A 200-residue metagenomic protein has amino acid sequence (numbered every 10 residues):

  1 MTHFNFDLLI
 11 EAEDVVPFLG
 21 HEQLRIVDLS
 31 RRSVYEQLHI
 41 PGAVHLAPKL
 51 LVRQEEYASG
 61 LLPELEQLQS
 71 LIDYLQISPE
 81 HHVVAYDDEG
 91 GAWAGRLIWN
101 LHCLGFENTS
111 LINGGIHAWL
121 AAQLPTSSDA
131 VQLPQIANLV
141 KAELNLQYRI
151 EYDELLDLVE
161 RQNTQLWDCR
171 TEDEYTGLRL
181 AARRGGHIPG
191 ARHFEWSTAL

Functional and structural regions predicted by a protein language model:
T2-E80, E151-L200: Positively charged, proline/Ser/Thr-rich regional signature most characteristic of the Rhodanese/CDC25-like
H3-F4, E56-L158, R179, G186: Thiolate-centered catalytic microenvironments shared by cysteine-dependent enzyme domains
